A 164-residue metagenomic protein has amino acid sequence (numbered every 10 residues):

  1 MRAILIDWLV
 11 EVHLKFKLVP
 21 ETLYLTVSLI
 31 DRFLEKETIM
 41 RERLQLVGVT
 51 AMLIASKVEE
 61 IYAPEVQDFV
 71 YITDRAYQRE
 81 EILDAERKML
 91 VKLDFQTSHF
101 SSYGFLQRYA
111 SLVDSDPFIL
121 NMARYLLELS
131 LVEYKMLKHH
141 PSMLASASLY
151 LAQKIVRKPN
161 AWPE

Functional and structural regions predicted by a protein language model:
M1-E164: Structured all-alpha helical bundle cores of eukaryotic regulatory proteins
